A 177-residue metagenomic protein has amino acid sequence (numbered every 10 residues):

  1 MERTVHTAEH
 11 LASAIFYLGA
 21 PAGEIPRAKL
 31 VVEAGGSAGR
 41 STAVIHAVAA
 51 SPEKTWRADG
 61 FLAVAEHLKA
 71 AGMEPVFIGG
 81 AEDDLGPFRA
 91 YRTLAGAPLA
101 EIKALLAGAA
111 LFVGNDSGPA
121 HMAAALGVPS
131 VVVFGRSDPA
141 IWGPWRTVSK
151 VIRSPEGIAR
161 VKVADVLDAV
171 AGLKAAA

Functional and structural regions predicted by a protein language model:
M1-A177: Catalytic machinery of carbohydrate-active enzymes, primarily nucleotide-sugar-dependent glycosyltransferases
